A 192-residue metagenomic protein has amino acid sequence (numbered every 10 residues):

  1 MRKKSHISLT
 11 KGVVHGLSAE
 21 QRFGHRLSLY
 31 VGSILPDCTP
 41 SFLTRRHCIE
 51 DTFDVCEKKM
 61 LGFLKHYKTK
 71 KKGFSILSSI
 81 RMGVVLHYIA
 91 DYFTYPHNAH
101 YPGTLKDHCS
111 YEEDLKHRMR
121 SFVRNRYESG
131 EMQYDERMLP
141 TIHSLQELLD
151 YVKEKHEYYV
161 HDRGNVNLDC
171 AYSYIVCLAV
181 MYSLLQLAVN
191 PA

Functional and structural regions predicted by a protein language model:
M1-V84, I89-A192: N-terminal leader/auxiliary helical segments
